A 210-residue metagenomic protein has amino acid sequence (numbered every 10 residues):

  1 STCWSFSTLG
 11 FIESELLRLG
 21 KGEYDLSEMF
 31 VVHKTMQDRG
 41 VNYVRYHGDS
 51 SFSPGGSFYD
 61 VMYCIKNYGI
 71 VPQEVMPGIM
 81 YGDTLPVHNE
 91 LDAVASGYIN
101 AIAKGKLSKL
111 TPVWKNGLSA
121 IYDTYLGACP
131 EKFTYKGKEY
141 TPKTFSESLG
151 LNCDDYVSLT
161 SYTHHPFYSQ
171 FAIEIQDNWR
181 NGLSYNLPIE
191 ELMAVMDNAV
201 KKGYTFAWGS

Functional and structural regions predicted by a protein language model:
S1-S210: Catalytic-core signature of thiol
